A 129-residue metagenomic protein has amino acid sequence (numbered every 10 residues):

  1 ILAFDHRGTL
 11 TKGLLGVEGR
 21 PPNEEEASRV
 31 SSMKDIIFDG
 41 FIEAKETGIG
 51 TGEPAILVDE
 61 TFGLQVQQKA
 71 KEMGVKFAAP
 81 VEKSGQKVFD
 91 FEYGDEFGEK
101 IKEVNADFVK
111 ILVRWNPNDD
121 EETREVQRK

Functional and structural regions predicted by a protein language model:
I1-V126: Alpha/beta catalytic barrel-like cores
K129: Catalytic-core regions built around general acid/base machinery
